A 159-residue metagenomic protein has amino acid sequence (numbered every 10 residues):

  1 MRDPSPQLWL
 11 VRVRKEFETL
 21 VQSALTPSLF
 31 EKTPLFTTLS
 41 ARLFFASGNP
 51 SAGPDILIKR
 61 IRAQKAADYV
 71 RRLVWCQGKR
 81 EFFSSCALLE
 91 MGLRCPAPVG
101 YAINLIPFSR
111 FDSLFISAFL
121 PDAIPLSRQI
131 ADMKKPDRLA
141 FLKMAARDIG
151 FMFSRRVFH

Functional and structural regions predicted by a protein language model:
M1-E31: N-terminal presequences and immediately downstream first alpha-helices
T19-L126, M144-R155: Conserved ATP-binding subdomain of kinase catalytic cores across diverse folds
P125-K134: AlphaC helix of the protein kinase catalytic domain
R138-L142: Short alpha-helical scaffold element within the canonical Hanks-type protein kinase domain
V157-H159: Catalytic-loop of the protein kinase fold
